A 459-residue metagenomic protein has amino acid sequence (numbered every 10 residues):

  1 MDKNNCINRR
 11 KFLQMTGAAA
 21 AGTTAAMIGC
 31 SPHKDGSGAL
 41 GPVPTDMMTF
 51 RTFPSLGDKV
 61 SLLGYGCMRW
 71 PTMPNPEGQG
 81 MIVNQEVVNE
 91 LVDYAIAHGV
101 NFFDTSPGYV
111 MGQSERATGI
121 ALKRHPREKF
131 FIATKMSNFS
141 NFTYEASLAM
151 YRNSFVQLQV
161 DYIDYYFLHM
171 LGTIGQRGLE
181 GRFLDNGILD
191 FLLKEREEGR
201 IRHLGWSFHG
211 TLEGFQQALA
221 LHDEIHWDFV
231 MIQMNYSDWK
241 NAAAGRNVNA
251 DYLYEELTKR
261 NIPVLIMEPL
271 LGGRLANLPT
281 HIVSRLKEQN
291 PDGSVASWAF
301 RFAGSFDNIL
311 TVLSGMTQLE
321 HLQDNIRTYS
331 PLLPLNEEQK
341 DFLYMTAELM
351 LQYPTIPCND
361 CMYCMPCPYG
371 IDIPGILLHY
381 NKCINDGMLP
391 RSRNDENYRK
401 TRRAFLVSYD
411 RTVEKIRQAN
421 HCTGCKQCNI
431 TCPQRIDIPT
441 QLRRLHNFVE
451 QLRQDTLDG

Functional and structural regions predicted by a protein language model:
D2-F130, D161, F191, E197: N-terminal binding-site loop/beta-alpha segment at the start of enzyme catalytic domains that lines or forms
M27, H226, Y252-G459: Structured C-terminal cap/extension of enzyme domains
F53, Y65, F103, T118 (+7 more regions): Conserved, mostly hydrophobic/aromatic
S61-Y65, F103-T105, I132-T134, Y166-L168 (+4 more regions): Hydrophobic faces of well-ordered beta-strands that scaffold small-molecule active sites in alpha/beta enzyme cores
C67, P107-V110, F167-M170, F208 (+4 more regions): Residues that line or immediately flank small-molecule/substrate-binding pockets and catalytic motifs
P71-Q85, M136-Y144, L286-Q289: Active-site mouth loops of central-metabolism enzymes
P74, N141-L265, L270, L278-I282 (+2 more regions): Glycine/proline-rich, positively charged, aromatic-decorated active-site loop/lid region on the catalytic face
Y109, H125-Y144, L148, H169-G172: Structural motif corresponding to the early beta-alpha repeats
